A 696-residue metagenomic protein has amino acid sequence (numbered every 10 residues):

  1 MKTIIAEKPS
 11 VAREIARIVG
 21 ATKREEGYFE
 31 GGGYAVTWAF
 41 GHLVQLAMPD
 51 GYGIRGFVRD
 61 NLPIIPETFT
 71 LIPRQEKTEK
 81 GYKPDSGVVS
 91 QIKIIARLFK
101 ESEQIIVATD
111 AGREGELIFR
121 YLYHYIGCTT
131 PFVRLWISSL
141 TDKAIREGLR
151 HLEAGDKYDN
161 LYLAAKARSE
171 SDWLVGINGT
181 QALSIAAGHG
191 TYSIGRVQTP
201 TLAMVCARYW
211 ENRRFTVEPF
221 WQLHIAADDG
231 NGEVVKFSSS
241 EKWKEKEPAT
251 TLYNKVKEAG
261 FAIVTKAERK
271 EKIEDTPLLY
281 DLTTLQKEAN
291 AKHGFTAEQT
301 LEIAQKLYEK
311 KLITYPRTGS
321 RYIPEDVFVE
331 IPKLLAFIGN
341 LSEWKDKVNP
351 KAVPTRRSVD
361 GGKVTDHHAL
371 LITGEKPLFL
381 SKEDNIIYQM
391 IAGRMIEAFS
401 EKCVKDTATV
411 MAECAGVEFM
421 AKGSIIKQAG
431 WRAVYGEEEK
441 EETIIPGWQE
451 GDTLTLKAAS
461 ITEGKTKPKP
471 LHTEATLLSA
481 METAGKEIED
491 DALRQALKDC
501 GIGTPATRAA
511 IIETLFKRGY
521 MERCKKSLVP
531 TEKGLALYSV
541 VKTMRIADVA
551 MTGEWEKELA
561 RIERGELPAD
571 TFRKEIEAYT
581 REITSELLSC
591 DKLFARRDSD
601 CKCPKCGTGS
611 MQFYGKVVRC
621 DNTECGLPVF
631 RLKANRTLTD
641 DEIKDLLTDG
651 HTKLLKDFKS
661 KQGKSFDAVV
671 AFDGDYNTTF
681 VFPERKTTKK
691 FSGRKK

Functional and structural regions predicted by a protein language model:
M1-S169, W173, G179, P350 (+1 more regions): Intrinsically disordered, low-complexity regulatory segments
K2, G81, Y125, T180 (+4 more regions): Basic, low-complexity terminal or inter-domain segments flanking catalytic cores
P9-A16, G33-V36, F40, R59-L62 (+21 more regions): Amphipathic alpha-helical transducer elements in NTP-driven molecular machines
E30-G32, A226-N231, E413-V417, Q662: Short strand-coil-strand connectors
G87, D142-I225, R269-K270: C-terminal or mid-to-C-terminal helical accessory/interaction module adjacent to the motor/catalytic core
K244-Y280, Q286: Metal- or metallocofactor-binding catalytic centers and their adjacent structured scaffolds across diverse enzyme
